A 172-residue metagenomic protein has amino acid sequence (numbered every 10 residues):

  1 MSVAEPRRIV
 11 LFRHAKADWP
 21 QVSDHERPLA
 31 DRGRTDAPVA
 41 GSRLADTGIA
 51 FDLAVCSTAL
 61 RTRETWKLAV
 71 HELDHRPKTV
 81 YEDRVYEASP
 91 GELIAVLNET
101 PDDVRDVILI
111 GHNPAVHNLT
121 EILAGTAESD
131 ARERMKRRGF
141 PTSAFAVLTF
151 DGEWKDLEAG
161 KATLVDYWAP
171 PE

Functional and structural regions predicted by a protein language model:
S2-A88, E92, G125-D130, F140: Active-site-proximal alpha-helix that buttresses catalytic centers in soluble enzyme cores
I9, D106-I108, F145: Residue-level preference for the first positions of well-ordered beta-strands
K16, A59-R61, P114, G152 (+1 more regions): Short, glycine/serine-rich, charged loops/turns that create anion-binding and catalytic segments at active sites
T47-I49, T100-R105: Glycine-rich phosphate-binding loop signature in dinucleotide/nucleotide-binding domains
I94-E99: Short, surface-exposed amphipathic charged segments that create phosphate/polyanion-binding patches used for binding
R105-A124: A glycine-rich beta-strand to alpha-helix segment that forms a phosphate/ribose-binding loop at ligand/cofactor sites
A124-T163: Domain-level recognition of soluble alpha/beta enzyme cores, biased toward histidine phosphatases/phosphomutases
A162-E172: Short, solvent-exposed aromatic-acidic interface loops
